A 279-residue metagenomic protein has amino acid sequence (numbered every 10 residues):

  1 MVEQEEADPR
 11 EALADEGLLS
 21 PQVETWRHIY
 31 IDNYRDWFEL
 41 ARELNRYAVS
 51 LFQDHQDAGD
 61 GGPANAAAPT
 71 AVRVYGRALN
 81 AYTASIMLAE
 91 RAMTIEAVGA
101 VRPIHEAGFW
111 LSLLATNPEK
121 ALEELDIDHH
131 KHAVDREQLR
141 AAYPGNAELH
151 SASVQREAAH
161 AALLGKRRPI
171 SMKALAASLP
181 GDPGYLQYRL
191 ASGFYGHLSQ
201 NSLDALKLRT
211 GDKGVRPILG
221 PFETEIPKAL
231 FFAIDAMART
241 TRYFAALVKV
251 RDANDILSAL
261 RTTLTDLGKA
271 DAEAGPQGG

Functional and structural regions predicted by a protein language model:
M1-G279: A cross-kingdom marker of C-terminal helix-rich interaction/assembly modules
